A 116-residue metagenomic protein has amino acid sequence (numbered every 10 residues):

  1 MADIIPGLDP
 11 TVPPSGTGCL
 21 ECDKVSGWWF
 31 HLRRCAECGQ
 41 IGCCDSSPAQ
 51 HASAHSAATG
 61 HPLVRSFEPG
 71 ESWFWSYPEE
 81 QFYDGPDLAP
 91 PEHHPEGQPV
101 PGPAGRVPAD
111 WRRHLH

Functional and structural regions predicted by a protein language model:
A2-G7, P13-L20, V25, I41-H116: Cys/His-rich, Zn2+-coordinating zinc-finger modules
G27-A36: Canonical RING-type zinc finger of E3 ubiquitin-protein ligases
